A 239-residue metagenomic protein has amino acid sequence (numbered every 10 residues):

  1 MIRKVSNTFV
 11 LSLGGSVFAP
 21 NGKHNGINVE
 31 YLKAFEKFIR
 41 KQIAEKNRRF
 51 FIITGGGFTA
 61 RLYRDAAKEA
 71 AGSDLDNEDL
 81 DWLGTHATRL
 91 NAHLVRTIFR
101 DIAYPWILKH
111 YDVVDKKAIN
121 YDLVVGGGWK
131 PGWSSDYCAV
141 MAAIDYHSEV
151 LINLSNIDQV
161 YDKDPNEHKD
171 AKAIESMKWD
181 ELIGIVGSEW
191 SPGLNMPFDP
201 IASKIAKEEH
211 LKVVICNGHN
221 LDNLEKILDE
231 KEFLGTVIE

Functional and structural regions predicted by a protein language model:
M1-E239: C-terminal catalytic "cap/lid" subdomain
